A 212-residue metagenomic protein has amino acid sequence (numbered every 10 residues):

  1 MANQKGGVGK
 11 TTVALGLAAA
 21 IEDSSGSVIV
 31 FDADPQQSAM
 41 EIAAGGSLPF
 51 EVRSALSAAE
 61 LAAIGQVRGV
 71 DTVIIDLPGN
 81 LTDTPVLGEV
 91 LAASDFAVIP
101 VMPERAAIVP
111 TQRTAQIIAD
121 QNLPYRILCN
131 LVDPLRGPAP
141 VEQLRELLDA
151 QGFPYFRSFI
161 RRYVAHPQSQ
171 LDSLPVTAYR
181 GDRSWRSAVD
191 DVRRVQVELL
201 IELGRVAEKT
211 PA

Functional and structural regions predicted by a protein language model:
M1-D23: Walker A (P-loop) phosphate-binding motif
S24-M40: Short beta-strand-centered segment that lines the nucleotide-binding/catalytic pocket of NTP-utilizing
P35-E51: P-loop NTPase switch/communication element
Q66-L87: Switch II (G3) loop of P-loop NTPases
T84-E104: Inter-motif core of Ras-like GTPase G domains
I108-I127: Conserved C-terminal guanine-recognition region of P-loop GTPase G domains, centered on the G4
D133, L144-T177: Beta-strand-loop-alpha "switch" segments that mediate conformational coupling across diverse proteins
S169-R193: Inter-lobe coupling/hinge region of RecA-like P-loop helicase motors
